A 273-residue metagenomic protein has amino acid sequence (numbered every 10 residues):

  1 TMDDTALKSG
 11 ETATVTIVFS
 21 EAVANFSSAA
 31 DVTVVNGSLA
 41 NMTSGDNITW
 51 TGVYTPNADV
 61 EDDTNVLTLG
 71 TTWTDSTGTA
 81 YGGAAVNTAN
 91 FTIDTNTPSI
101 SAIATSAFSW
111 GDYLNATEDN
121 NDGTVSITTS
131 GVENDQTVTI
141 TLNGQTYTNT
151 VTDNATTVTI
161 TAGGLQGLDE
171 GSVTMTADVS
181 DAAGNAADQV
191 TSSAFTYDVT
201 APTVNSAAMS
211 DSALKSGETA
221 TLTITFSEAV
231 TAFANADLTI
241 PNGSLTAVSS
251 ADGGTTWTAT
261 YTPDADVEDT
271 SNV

Functional and structural regions predicted by a protein language model:
T1-V273: Non-catalytic beta-sheet/beta-sandwich ligand-binding modules that flank or precede catalytic cores
